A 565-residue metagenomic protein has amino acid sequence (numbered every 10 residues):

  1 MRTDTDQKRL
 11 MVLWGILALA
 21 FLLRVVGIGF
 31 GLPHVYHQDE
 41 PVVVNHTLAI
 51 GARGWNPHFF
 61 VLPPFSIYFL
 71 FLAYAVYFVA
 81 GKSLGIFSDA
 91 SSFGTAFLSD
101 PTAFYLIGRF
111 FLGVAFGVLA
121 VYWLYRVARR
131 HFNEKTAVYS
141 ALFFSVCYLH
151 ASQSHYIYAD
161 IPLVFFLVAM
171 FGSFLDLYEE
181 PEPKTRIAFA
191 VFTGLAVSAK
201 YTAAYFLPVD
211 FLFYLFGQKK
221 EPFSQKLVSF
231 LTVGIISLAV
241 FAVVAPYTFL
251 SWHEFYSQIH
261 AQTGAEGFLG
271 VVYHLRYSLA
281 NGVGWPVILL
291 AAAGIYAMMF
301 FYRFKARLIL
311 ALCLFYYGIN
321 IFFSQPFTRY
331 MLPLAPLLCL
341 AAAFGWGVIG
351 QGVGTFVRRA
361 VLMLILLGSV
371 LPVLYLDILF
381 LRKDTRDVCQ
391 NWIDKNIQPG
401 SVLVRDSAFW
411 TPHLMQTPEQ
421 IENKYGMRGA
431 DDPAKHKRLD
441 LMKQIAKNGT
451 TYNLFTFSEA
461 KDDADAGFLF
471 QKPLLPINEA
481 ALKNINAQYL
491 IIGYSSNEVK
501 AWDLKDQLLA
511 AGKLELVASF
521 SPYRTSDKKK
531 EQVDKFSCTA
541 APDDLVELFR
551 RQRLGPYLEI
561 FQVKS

Functional and structural regions predicted by a protein language model:
M1, V388-S565: C-terminal luminal/periplasmic domains and tails of membrane-associated envelope-modifying transferases
R2-T3, R129-H131, K135, M170-A188 (+5 more regions): Membrane-interface transmembrane helices that cradle and orient dolichyl/undecaprenyl
M11-W14, K135-A141, S173-L195, R307-C313 (+1 more regions): Short hydrophobic alpha-helices at membrane interfaces in multi-pass membrane enzymes
W14, A18-F21, L98, T102 (+4 more regions): Transmembrane-helix motifs of polytopic, lipid-linked glycan transferases
W14, V191, G234-I235, M299-Y302 (+4 more regions): Signature aromatic-anchored transmembrane alpha helix within multi-pass, membrane-resident enzymes that catalyze glycan
V35, N56-L112, H253-E266, L414-M427: Interfacial juxtamembrane loops and adjacent helix segments that form the catalytic/substrate-binding surfaces
S66-F69, V79-G81, L195, P208-F301 (+10 more regions): Transmembrane-lumen/periplasm boundary regions of multi-pass, lipid-linked membrane glycan transferases
Q153-S154, D160-L163, A196, Y205 (+3 more regions): Hydrophobic/aromatic-rich transmembrane helices and adjacent perimembrane loops
